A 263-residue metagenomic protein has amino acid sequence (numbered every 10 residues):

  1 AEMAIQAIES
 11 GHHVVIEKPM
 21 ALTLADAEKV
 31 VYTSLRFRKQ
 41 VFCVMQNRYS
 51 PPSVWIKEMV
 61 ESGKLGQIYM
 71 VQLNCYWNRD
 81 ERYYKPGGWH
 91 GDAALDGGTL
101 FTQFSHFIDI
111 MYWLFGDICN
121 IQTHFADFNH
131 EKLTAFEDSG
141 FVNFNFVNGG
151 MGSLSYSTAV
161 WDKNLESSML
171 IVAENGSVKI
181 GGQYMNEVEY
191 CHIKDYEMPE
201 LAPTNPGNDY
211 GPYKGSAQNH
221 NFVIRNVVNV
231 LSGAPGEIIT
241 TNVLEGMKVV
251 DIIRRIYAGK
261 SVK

Functional and structural regions predicted by a protein language model:
A1-R48, G63: Beta-strand-loop-alpha-helix segment that lines the small-molecule cofactor/substrate pocket of alpha/beta enzymes
A4, A27, S53, F107-I108 (+2 more regions): A general structural signal for well-ordered alpha-helical segments in protein cores
G11-H12, P86-A94, A202-D209: Short glycine/proline- and charge-enriched loop/turn segments that cap or connect secondary-structure elements
E28, V147, R225-K263: C-terminal helix-rich "cap/oligomerization" subdomain common to oxidoreductases
K39, G66-M70, I256-K263: C-terminal capping/lid region of NAD(P)-dependent oxidoreductase domains
N47-L133: Predominantly a Rossmann-like dinucleotide-binding segment in NAD(P)-dependent oxidoreductases
T102, I108-E187, I224-A234: Contiguous beta-strand/loop segments that form the cofactor/metal-binding neighborhood of enzyme cores
G211-R225, T241: Active-site loop of classical SDR/Rossmann-like NAD(P)-dependent oxidoreductases, centered on the catalytic Tyr-X3-Lys
